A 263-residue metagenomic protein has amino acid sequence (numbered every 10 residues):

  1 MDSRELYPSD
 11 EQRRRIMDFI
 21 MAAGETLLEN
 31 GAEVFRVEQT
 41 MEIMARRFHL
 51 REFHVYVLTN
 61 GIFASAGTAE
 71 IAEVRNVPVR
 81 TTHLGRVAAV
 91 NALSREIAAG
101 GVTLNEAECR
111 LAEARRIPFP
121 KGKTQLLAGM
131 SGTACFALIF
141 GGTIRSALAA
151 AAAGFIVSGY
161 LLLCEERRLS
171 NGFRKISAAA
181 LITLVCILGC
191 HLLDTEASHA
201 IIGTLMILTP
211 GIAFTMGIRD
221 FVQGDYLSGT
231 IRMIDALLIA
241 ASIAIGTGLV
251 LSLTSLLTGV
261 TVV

Functional and structural regions predicted by a protein language model:
M1-I16, I117, A244-V263: N-terminal charge/polar-biased segments
M1-V102: Soluble N-terminal domains of membrane-associated systems
F35, E106-P120, G172-F173, S198-G203: Cytosolic regulatory modules rich in charged/polar residues
V79-S146, D235-A244: Alpha-helical transmembrane segments and their cytosolic membrane-interface
R110-A114, V157-S170, T215-S228: C-terminal ends of transmembrane helices
F119-S198: Core alpha-helical transmembrane segments of integral membrane proteins
H191-V263: Generic detector of multi-pass transmembrane helix bundles and their immediately adjacent loops in polytopic membrane
